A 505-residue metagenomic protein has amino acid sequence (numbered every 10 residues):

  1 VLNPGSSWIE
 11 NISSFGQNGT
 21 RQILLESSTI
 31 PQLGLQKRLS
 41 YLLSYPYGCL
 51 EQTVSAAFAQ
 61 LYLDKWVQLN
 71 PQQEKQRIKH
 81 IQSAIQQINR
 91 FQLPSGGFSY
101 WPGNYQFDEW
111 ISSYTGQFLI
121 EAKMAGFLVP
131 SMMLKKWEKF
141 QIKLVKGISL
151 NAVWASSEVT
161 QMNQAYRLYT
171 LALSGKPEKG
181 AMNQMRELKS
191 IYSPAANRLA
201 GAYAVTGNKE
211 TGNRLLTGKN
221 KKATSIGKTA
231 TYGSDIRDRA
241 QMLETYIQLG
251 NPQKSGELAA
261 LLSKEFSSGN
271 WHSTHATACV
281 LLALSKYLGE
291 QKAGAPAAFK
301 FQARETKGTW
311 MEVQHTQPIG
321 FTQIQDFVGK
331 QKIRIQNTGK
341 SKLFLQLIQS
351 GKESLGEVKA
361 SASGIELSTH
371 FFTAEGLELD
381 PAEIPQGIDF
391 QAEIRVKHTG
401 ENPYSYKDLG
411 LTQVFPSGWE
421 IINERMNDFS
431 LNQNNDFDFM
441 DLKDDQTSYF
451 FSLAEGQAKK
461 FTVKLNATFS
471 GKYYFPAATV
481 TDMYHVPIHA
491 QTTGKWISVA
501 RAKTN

Functional and structural regions predicted by a protein language model:
V1-E158, Q164-A165, I319-T369: Extended, solvent-exposed functional surface patches
V1-I23, W154-N505: Long, domain-scale non-catalytic interaction/scaffolding regions in large secretory-pathway and trafficking proteins
